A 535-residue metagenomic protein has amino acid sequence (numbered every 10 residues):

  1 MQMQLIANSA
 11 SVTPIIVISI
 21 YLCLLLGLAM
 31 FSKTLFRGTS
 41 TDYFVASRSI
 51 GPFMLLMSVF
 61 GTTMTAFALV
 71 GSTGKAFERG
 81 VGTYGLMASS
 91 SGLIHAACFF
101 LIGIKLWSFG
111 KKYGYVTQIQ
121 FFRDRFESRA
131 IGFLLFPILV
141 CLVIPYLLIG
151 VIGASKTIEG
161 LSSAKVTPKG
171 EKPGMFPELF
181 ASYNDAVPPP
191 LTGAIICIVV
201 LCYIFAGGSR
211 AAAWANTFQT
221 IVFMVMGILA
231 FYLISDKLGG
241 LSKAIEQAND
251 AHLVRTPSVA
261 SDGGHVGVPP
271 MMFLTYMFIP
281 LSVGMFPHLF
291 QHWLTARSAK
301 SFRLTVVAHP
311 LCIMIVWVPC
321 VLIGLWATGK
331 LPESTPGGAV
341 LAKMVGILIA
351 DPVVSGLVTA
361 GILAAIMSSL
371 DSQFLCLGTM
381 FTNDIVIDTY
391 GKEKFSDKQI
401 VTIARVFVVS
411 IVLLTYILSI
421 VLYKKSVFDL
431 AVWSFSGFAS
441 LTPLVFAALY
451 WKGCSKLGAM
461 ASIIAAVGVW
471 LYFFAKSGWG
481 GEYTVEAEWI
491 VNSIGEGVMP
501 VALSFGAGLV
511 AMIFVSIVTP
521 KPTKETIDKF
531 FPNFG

Functional and structural regions predicted by a protein language model:
M1-G535: Membrane-embedded helix-loop-helix hairpins and adjacent transmembrane boundary segments in multi-pass transporters
